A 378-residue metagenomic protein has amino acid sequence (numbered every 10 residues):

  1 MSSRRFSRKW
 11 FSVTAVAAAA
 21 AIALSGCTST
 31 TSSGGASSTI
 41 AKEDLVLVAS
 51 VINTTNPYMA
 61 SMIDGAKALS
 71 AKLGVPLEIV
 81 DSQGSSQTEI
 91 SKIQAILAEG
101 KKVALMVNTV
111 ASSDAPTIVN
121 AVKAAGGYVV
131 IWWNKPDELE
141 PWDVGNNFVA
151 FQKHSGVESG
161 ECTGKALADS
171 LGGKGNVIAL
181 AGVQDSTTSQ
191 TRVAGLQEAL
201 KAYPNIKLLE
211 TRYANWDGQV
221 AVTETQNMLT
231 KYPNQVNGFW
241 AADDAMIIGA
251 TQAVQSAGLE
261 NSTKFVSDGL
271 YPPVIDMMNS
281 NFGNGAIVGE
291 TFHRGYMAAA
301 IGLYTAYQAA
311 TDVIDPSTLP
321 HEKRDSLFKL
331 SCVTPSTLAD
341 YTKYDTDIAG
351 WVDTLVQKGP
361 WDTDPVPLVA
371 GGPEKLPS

Functional and structural regions predicted by a protein language model:
S2-W10, I22, C27-S378: A residue-level marker of the well-folded mature domains of exported/periplasmic proteins
A15-A23: Hydrophobic helical h-region of N-terminal Sec-dependent signal peptides in bacterial secretory/periplasmic proteins
